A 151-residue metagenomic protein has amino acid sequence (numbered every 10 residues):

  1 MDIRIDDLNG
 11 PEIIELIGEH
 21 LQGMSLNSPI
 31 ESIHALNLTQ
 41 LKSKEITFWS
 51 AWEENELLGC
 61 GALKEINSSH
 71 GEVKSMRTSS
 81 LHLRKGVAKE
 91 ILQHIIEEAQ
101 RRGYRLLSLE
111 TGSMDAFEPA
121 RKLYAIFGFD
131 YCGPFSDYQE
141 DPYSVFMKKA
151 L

Functional and structural regions predicted by a protein language model:
I3-H70, K74, S79, L92-Q93 (+2 more regions): Acetyl-CoA-dependent GNAT
I17, V73, L107-L109, F117 (+1 more regions): Generic structural signal for conserved hydrophobic packing positions in ordered secondary structure
I46, P142-F146: Short hydrophobic/aromatic beta-strand or adjacent loop that forms the aromatic wall/cage of a ligand/substrate-binding
T78, R84-E97, K122, I126: Conserved acetyl-CoA-binding loop-helix of GNAT-fold acetyltransferases
A99-G112: Conserved GNAT acetyl-CoA-binding A-motif
L109-A120, Y138-P142: Conserved beta-strand-loop-alpha-helix junction that forms the acyl-donor binding cleft
